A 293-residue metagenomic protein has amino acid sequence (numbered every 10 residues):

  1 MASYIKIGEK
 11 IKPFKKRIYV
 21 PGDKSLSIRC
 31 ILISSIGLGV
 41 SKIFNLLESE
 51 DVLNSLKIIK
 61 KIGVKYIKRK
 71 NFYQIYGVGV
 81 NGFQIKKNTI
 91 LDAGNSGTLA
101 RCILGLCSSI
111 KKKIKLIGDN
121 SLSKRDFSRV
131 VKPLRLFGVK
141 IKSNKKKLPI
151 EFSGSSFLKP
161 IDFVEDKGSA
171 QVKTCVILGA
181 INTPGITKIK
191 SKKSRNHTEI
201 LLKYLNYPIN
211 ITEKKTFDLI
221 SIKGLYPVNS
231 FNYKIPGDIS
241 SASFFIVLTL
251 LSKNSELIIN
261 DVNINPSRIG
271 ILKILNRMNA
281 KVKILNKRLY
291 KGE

Functional and structural regions predicted by a protein language model:
M1-E293: Structural preference for solvent-exposed beta-strand-turn elements and adjacent flexible terminal/loop segments within
